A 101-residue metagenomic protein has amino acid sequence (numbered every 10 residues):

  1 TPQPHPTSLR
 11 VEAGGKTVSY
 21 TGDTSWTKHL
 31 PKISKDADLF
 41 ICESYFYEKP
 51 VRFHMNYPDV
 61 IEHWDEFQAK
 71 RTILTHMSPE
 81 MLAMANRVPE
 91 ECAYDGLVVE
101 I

Functional and structural regions predicted by a protein language model:
T1-K32, A93-I101: Core dinuclear metal-dependent hydrolase active-site scaffold
S25-E100: Cap/insert and terminal regions of metallo-dependent hydrolase folds
